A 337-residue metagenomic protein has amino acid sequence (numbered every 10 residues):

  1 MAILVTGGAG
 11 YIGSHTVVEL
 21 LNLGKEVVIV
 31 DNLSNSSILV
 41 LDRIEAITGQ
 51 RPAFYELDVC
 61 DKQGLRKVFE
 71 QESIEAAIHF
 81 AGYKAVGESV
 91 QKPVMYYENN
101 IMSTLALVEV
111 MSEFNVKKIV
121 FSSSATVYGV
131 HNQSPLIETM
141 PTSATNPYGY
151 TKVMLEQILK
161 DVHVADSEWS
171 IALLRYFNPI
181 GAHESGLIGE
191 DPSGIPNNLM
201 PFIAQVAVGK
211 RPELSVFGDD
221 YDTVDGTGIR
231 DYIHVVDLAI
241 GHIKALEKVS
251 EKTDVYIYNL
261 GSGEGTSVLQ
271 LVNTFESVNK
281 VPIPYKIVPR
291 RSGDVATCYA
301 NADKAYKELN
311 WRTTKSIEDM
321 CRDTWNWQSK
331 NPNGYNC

Functional and structural regions predicted by a protein language model:
M1-A182: N-terminal Rossmann-like NAD(P)+-binding domain of SDR-like oxidoreductases, especially those catalyzing
N32, S112, E190-I195, G293 (+1 more regions): A general boundary/transition motif marking the beginning of the first structured unit of a protein
L57, D61, I195-P196, E264 (+1 more regions): Residue-level signature of the cytosolic catalytic core of signaling kinases
Y97, T145-V153, G189, S193-N197 (+2 more regions): Short-chain dehydrogenase/reductase
G181-H183, D220-Y221: Short, basic/glycine-rich phosphate-binding loops at helix/coil junctions that contact nucleotide phosphates
S185-L187: Catalytic core of nucleotidyl cyclases, primarily class III adenylyl/guanylyl cyclases
L199-C337: C-terminal substrate-binding subdomain of Rossmann-fold SDR/epimerase-dehydratase oxidoreductases
